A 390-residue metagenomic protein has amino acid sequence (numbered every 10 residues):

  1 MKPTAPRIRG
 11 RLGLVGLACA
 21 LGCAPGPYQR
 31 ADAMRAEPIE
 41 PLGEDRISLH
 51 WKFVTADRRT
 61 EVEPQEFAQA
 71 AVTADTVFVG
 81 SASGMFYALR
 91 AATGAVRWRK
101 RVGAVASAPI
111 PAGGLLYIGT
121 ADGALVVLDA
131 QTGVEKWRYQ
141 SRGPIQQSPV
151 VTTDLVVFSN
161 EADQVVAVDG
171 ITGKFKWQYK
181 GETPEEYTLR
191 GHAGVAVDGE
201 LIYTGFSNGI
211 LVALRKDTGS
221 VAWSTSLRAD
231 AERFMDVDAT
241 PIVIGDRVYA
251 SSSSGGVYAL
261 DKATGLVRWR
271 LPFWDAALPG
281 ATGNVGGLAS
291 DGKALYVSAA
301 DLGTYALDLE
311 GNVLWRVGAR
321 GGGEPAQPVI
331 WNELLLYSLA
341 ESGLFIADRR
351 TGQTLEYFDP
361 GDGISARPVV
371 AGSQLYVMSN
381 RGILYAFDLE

Functional and structural regions predicted by a protein language model:
A20-G22: C-terminal motif of bacterial Sec signal peptides marking the signal peptidase cleavage site
G26-R35, L42-A71, V96-A112, E135-T152 (+5 more regions): Extracytoplasmic beta-rich repeat domains
S81, T120, N160-E161, F206 (+5 more regions): Structural signature of WD-repeat beta-propellers
R90-T93, D129-T132, D169-T172, R215-G219 (+4 more regions): Short loop/turn segments that connect beta-strands within beta-propeller blades
A294-Y305, L309, R316-I346: Loop/turn-rich, solvent-exposed surfaces of beta-rich toroidal or solenoidal domains
P360-E390: Blade-level signature of beta-propeller repeat domains, shared across WD40, Kelch, NHL, RCC1 and BNR/Asp-box propellers
